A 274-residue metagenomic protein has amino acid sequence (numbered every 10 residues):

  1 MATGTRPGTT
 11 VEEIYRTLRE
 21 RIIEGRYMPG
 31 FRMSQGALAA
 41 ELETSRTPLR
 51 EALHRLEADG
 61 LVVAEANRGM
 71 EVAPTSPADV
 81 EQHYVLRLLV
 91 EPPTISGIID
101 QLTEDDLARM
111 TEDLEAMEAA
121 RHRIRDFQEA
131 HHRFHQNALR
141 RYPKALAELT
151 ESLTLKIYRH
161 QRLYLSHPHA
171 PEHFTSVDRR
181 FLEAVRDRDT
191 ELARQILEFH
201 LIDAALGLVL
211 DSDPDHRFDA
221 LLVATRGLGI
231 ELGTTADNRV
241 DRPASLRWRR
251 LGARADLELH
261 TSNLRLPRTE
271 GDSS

Functional and structural regions predicted by a protein language model:
M1-D100, D213-D219, T225-S274: Short linear motifs at protein or domain termini
T10-V11, P168-H173, D211: Short, 15-30-residue, compositionally biased linear elements with alpha-helical propensity or flexible coil
E57-A58, Q82-V85, R123-R125, H167-A170: A short, ordered amphipathic alpha-helix with a cationic face
S76, Y84, T150, L197 (+2 more regions): Short, flexible helix/strand-to-coil boundary loops that buttress conserved ligand/catalytic motifs in alpha/beta
D100-L163, E172-A184, L192-L206: Conserved amphipathic alpha-helical segments that form helical-bundle/coiled-coil interaction surfaces
